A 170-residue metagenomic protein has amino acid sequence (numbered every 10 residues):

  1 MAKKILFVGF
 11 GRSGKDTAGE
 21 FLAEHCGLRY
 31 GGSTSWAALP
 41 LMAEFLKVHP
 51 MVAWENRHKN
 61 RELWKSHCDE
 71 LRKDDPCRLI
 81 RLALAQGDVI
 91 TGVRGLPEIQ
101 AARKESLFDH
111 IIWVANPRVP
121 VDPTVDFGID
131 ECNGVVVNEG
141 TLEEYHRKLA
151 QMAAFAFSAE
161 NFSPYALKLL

Functional and structural regions predicted by a protein language model:
K3-G11, Y30-G31, L170: Short, hydrophobic/glycine-enriched beta-strand segments
L6-L22: Glycine-rich phosphate-binding P-loop
G11-S13, S33-L39, V114-V121, T141: Short, acidic/turn-prone active-site loops that include or flank metal/cofactor- and phosphate-binding residues
E24-G32: Post-Walker A helix-loop "phosphate-sensing" segment adjacent to the P-loop in P-loop NTPases
C26, E105-L107, D130-C132: Short, structured coil segments at secondary-structure junctions
S33-D88, R94: ATP-dependent small-molecule kinase phosphotransfer cores that center on conserved nucleotide phosphate-binding segments
R78, W113-L170: Small-molecule kinase domains that catalyze NTP-dependent phosphoryl transfer to phosphate-bearing small molecules
L82-V125: ATP-dependent NMP and nucleoside kinases share a basic, alpha-helical "lid"
